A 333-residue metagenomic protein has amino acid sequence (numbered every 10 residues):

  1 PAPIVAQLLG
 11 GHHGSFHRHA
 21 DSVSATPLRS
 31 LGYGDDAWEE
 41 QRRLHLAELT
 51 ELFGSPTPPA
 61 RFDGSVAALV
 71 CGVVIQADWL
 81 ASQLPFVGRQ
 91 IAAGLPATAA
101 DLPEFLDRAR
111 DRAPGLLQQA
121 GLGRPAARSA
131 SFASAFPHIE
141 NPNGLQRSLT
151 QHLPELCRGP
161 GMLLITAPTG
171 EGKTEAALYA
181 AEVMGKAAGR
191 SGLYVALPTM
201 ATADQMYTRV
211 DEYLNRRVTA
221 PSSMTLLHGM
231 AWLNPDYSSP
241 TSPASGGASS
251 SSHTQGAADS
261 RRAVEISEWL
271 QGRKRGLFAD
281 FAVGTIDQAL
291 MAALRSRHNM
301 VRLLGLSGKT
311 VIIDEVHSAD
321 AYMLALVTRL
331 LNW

Functional and structural regions predicted by a protein language model:
P1-A127: Accessory nucleic-acid engagement/destabilization modules that flank
A127-T166: Conserved pre-motif I regulatory segment
R158-L164, S191-G192, F278-A279: Pre-Walker A (Motif I) flank of P-loop NTPase domains
G159-A181: Walker A/P-loop
T174-R190, R209, N332: Walker A/P-loop NTP-binding motif
G192-Y213, H228-W232: Conserved Walker A/P-loop ATP-binding site and its immediately adjacent core in helicase/helicase-like ATPase domains
V210-A282, I286-L290: A substrate-engagement module of RecA-like helicase motors
M300-V327, N332: SF2 helicase catalytic motif II
